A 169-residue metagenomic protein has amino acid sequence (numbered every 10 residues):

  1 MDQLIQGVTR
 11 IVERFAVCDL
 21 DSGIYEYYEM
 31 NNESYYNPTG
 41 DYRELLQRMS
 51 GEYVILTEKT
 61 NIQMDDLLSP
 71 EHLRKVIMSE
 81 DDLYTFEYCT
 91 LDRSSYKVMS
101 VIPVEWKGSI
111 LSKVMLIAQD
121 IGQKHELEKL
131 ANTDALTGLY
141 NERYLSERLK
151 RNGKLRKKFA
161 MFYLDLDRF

Functional and structural regions predicted by a protein language model:
M1, Q119-K129: PAS-associated C-terminal cap
Q3-V54: PAS-family sensory domain signal
I55-F86: Terminal output helix/cap of sensory domains in signal transduction proteins
F86-S94: PAS-family sensory domains
M99-V114, G122: Short loop/turn elements at sensory-signaling interfaces that couple input to output
K113-L116, M161: Sensory beta-sandwich core in regulatory modules of signaling proteins
A118-Q119, L164: PAS-associated C-terminal
H125-R148, L164-D167: Conserved nucleotide-binding and Mg2+-coordinating catalytic segments in signaling enzymes
